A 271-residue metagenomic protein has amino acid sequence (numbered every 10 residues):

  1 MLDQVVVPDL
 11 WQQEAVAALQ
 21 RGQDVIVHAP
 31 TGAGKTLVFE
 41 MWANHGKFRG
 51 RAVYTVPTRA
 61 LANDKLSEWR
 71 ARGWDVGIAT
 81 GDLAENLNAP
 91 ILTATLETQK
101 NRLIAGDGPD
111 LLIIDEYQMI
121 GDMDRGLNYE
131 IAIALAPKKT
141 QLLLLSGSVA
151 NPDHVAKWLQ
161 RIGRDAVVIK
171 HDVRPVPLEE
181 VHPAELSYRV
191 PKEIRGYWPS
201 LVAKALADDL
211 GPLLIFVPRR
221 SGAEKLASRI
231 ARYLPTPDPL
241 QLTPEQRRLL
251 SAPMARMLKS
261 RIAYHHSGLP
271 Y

Functional and structural regions predicted by a protein language model:
M1-H28: Conserved pre-motif I regulatory segment
R21-V27, G50-R51, P90, T140-Q141 (+2 more regions): Pre-Walker A (Motif I) flank of P-loop NTPase domains
H28-P30, V38-D64, P137-K139: Conserved SF1/SF2 helicase motif Ia
G34-N44, R125-E130: Motif I (Walker A/P-loop) of helicase-class P-loop NTPases
V53-V56, A60-L66, R70-I78, F216-Y271: Conserved C-terminal RecA-like helicase domain
N63, E68-G108, K170-V173, E180-P183 (+1 more regions): Inter-Walker segment of RecA-like/P-loop motor cores
L96-T98, I104-L143: SF2 helicase catalytic motif II
I131-L135, T140-L143, S148-R229, L258 (+1 more regions): Conserved interdomain linker/interface between the two RecA-like ATPase lobes of SF2 helicase motors
